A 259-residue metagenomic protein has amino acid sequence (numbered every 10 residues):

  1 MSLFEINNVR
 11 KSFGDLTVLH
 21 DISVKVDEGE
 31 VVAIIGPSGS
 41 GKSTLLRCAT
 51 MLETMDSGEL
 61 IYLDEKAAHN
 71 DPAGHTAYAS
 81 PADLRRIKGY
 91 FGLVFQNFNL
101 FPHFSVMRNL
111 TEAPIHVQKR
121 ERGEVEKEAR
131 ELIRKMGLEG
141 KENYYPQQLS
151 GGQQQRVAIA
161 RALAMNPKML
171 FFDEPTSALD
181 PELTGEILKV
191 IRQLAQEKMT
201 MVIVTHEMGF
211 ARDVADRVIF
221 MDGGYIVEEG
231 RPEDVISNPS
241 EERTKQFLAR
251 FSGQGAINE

Functional and structural regions predicted by a protein language model:
T50: Helix-to-loop junction immediately C-terminal to a conserved catalytic motif
G58-A73: Conserved ABC transporter NBD signature motif
Y145-L149, Q153: Conserved ABC ATPase signature
A164-K168: A short, proline-enriched helix->beta-strand linker immediately N-terminal to the Walker B motif in ABC-type P-loop
L170-D173: Catalytic Walker B motif of ABC-type/P-loop ATPase nucleotide-binding domains
E229-G230: ABC ATPase "signature
